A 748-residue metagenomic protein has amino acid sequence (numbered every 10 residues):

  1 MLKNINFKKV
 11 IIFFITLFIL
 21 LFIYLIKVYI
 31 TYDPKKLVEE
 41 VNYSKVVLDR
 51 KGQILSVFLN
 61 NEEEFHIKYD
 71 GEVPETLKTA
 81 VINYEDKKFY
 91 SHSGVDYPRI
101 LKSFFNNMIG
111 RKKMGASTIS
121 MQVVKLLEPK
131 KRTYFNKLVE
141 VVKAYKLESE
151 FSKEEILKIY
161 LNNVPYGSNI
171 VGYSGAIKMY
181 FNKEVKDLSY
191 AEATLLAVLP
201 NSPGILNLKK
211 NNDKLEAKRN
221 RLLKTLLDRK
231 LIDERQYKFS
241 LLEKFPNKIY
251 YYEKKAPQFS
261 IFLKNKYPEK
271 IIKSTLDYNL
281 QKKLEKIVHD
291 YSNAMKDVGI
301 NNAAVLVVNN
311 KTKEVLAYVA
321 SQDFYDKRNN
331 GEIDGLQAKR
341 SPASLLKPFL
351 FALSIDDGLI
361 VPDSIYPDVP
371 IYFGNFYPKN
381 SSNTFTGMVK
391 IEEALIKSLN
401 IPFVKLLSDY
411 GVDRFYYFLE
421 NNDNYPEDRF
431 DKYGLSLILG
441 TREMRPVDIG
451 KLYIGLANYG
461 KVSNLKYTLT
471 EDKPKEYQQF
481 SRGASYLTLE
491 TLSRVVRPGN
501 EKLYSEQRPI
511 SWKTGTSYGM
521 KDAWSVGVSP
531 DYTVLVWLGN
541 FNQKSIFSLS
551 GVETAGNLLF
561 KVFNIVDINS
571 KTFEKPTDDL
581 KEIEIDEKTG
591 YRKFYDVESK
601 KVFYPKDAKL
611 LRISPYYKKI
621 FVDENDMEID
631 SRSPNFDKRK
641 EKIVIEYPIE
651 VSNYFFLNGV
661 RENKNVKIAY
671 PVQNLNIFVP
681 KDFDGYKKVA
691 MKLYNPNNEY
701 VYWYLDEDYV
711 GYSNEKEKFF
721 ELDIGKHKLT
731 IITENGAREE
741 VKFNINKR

Functional and structural regions predicted by a protein language model:
M1, I5-F7, K35, I232 (+1 more regions): Soluble, non-transmembrane domains of envelope/secretory-pathway proteins that act on or interact with carbohydrate
L2-D297, N310-L316, V369: Juxtamembrane regions of bacterial inner-membrane/periplasmic proteins, predominantly the peptidoglycan biogenesis
S44, V141-K143, N400-N421, T514: A small/polar active-site loop signature that marks catalytic segments
G52, V81, V123, I156 (+15 more regions): Residue-level preference for non-acidic, small/hydrophobic
Q53-I67, G175, G204-L208, L263-P268 (+6 more regions): Short pre-catalytic segments that frame enzyme active sites
N106-R132, K186, I249-N265, I360-F415 (+2 more regions): Conserved catalytic neighborhood of penicillin-recognizing serine enzymes
T118-Q122, L195, L306-V307, L316-Y318 (+5 more regions): Structural recognition of the beta-strand scaffold that forms the well-ordered cores of secreted hydrolase catalytic
S274-M295, V307-N309, Y318, D326-G335 (+3 more regions): A penicillin-recognizing enzyme superfamily signal
